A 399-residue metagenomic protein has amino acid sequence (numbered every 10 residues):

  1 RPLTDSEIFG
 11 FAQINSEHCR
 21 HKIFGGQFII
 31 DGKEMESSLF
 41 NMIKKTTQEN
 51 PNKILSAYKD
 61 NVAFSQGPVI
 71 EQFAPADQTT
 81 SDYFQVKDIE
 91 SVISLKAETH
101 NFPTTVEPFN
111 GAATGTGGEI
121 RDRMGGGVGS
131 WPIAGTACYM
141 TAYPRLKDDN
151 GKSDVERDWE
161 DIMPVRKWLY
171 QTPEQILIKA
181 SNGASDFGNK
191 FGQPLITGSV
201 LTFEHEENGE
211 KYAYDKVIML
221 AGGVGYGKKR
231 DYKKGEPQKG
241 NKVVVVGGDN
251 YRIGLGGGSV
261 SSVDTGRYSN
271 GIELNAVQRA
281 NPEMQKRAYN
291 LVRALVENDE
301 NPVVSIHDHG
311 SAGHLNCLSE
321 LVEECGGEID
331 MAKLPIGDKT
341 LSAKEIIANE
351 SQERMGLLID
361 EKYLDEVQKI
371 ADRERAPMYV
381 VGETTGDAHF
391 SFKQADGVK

Functional and structural regions predicted by a protein language model:
R1-K399: Glycine/proline-enriched, intrinsically flexible loops and inter-domain linkers
